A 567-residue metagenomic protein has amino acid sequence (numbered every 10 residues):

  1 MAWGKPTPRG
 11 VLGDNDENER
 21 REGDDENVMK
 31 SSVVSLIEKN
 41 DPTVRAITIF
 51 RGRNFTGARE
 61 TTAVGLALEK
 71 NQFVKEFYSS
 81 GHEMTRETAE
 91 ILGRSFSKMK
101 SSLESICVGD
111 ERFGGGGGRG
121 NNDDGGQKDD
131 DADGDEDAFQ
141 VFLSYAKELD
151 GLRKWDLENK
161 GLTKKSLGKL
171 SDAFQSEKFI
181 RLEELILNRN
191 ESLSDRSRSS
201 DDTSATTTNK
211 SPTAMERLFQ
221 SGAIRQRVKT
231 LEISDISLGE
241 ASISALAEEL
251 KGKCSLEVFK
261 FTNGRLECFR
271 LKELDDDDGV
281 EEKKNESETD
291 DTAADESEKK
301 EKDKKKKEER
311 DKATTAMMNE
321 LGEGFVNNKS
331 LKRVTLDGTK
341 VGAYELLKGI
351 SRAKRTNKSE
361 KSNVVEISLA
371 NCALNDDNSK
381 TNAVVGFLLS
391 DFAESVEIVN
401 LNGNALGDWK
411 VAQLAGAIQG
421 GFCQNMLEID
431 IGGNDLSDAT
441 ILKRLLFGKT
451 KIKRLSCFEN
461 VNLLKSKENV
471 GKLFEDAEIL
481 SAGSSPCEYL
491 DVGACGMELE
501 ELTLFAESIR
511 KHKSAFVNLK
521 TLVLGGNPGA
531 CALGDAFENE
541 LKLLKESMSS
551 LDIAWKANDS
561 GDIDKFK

Functional and structural regions predicted by a protein language model:
M1-K567: Leucine-rich tandem repeat or coiled-coil scaffolds
